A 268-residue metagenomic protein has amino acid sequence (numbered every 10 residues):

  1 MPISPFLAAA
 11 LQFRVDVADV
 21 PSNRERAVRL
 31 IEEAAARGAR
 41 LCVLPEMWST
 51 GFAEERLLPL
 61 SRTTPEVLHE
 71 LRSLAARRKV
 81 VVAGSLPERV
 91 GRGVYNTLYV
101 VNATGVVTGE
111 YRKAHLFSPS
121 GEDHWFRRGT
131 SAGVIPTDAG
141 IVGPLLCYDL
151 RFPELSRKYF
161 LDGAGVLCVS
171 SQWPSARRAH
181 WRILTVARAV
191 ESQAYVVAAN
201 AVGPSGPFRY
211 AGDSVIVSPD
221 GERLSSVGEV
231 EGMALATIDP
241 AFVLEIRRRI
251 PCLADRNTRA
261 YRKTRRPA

Functional and structural regions predicted by a protein language model:
I3-A10: Extreme N-terminal starter segment of soluble prokaryotic enzymes
L7, A83, T97, S131 (+1 more regions): Conserved beta-strand and immediately adjacent loop positions that scaffold enzyme active sites
V20-R24, V28-T104, E110, P174-A194: Cys-nucleophile CN-hydrolase/nitrilase-fold catalytic domain and related Cys-dependent amidase chemistry that acts on
T50, L57, Y99, Y111-F117 (+2 more regions): Short beta->alpha transition motifs characteristic of CBS
P65-A83, R151-A234: CN hydrolase (nitrilase-like) catalytic-core segments centered on the catalytic cysteine and neighboring Lys/Glu
R89-D162, S170, S175-I183, R248-C252 (+1 more regions): Active-site catalytic loop in hydrolytic enzyme cores
V134, A201-A268: C-terminal beta-strand edge segments of enzyme domains
